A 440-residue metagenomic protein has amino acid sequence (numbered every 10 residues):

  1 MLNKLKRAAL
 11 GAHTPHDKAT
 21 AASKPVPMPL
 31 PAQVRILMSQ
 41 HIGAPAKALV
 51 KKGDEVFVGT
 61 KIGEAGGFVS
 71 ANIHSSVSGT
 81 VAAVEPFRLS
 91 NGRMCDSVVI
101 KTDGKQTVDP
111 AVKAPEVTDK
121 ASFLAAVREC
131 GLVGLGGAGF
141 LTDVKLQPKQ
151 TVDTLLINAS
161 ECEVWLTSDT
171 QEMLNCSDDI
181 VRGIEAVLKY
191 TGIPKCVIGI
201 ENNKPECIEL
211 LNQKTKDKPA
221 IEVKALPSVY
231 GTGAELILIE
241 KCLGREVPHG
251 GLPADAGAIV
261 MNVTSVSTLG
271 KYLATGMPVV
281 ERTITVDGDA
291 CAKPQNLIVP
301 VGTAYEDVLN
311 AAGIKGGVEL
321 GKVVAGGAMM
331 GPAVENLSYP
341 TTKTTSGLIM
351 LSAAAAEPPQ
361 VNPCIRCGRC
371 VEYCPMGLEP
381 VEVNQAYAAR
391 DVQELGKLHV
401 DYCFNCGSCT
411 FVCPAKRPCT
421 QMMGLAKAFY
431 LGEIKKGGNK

Functional and structural regions predicted by a protein language model:
M1-L49, V99: N-terminal, Lys/Arg-enriched amphipathic/low-complexity engagement segments that precede the first folded domain
K51-E64, A83: Short, well-structured beta-strand-loop connectors
G79-V81: Conserved hydrophobic positions within beta-strands
A83, R88-K145, K149-Q150, P205: Acidic low-complexity segments
G134, L155-D169, A290: Gly-rich Lys/Arg/Thr-decorated short loops/hinges at beta-loop-alpha junctions or inter-strand turns that position
L174-K189: Histidine-anchored nucleotide/phosphate-binding helix
I193-Y305, A311-G316, G327: Hydrophobic alpha-helical positions that pack around
S346-V361, V371, P375-K440: Ferredoxin-type iron-sulfur electron-transfer modules in oxidoreductases and energy-metabolism complexes
